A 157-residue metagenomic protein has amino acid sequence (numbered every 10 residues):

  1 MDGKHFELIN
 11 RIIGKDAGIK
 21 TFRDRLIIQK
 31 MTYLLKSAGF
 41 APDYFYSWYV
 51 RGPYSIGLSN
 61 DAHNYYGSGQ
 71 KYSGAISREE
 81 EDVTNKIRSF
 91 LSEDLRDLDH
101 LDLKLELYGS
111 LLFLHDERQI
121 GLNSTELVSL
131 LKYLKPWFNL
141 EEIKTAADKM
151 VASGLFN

Functional and structural regions predicted by a protein language model:
M1-N157: Domain-edge interaction signal
